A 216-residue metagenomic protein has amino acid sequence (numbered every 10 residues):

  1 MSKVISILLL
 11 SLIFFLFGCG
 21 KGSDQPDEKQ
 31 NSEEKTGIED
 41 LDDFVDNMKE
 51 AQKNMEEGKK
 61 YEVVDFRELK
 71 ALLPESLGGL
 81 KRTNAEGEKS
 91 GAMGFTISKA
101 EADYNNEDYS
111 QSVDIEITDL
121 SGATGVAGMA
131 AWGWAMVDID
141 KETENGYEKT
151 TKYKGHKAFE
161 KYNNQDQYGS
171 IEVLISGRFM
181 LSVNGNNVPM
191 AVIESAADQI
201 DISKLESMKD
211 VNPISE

Functional and structural regions predicted by a protein language model:
S2-L10: Sec-dependent signal peptide recognition, specifically the positively charged N-region followed immediately by
L12, Q52-M55: Short, flexible helical or helix-coil boundary motifs
F15-G18: C-terminal motif of bacterial Sec signal peptides marking the signal peptidase cleavage site
G20-M48: Short, low-complexity, disordered segments immediately C-terminal to signal peptides in bacterial exported proteins
G37, L41-K53, D140-E216: A short, solvent-exposed beta-edge/loop patch
E57-Y162: Short, solvent-exposed recognition patches
